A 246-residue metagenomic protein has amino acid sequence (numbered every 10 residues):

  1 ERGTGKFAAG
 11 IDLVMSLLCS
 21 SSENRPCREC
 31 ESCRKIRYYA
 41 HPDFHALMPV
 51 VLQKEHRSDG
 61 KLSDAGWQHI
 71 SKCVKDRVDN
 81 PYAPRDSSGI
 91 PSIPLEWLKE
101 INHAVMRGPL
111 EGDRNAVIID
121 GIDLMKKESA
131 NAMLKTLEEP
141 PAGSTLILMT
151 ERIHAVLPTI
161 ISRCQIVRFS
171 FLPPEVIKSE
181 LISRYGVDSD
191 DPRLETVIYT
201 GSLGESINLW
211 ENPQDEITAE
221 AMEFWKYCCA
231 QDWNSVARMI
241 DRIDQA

Functional and structural regions predicted by a protein language model:
E1-E128: Clamp-loader machinery-focused feature within the broader ASCE/P-loop NTPase space
E1-S16, E23-N24, E31-K35, A142-T145 (+1 more regions): Charged, glycine-rich active-site and insertion segments that engage polyanionic ligands
H103, K135, S162: Conserved adenine-binding aromatic site and its adjacent loop/helix in ATP-hydrolyzing domains
M106, N131-A142: Conserved catalytic/switch belt of AAA+ P-loop NTPases
V117-D120, M133, S144-T150: Structural recognition of the conserved hydrophobic beta-strand(s) that form the central parallel beta-sheet of P-loop
E128-A132, T159: Generic recognition of short, well-ordered alpha-helical segments
